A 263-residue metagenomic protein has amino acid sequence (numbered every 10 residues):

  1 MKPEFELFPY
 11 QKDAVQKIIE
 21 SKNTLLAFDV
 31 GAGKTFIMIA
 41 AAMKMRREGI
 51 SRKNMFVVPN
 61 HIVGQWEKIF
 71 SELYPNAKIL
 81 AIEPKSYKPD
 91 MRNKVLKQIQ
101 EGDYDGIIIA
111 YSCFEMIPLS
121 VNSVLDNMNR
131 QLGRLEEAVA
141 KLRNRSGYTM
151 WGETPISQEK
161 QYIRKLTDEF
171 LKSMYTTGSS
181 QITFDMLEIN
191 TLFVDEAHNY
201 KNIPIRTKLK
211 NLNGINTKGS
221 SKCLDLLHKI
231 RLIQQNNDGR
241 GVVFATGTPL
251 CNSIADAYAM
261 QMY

Functional and structural regions predicted by a protein language model:
M1-P9, D13-Q16, N23, A32-Q235 (+1 more regions): SF2 helicase/translocase NTPase motor core, specifically the RecA-like lobe 1 inter-motif segment between Walker
V30-G31, N237-S253: Conserved helicase ATPase motor motifs in RecA-like P-loop NTPase domains
A257-Y263: A short helix-turn-beta junction within AAA+ P-loop NTPase domains corresponding to the substrate/partner-engaging
